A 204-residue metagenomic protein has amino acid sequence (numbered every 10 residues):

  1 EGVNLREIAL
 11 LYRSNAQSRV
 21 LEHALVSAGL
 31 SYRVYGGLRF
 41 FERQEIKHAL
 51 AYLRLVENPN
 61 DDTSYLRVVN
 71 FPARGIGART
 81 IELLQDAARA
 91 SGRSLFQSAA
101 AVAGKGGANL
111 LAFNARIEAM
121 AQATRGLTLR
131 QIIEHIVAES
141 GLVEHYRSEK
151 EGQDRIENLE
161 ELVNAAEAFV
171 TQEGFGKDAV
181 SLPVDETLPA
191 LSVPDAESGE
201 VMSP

Functional and structural regions predicted by a protein language model:
E1: Conserved interdomain hinge at the start of the Helicase C-terminal
N4, S18-L30, V34, R43 (+1 more regions): Conserved helicase C-terminal RecA-like lobe
R6-S18: Conserved strand-helix element at the start of the C-terminal RecA-like helicase core
Y12, G37-Q44: Glycine-rich loop motifs involved in handling phospho/adenylate chemistry
